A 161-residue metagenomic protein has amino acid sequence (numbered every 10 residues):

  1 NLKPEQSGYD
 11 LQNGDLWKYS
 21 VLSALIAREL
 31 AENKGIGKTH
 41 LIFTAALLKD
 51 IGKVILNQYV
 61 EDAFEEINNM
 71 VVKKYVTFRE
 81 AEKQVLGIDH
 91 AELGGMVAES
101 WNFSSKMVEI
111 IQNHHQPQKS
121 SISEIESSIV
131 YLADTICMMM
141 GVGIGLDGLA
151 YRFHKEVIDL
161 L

Functional and structural regions predicted by a protein language model:
N1-E99, S105, E109, N113 (+3 more regions): Acidic/His-rich, divalent-metal-binding segments that scaffold phosphate/diphosphate chemistry
A81-E82, I158-L161: Short, intrinsically disordered, charge-balanced linker/junction segments flanking boundaries in proteins
A150-V157: Active-site-proximal, acidic helix/loop segment immediately C-terminal to a metal-coordinating Asp/Glu
